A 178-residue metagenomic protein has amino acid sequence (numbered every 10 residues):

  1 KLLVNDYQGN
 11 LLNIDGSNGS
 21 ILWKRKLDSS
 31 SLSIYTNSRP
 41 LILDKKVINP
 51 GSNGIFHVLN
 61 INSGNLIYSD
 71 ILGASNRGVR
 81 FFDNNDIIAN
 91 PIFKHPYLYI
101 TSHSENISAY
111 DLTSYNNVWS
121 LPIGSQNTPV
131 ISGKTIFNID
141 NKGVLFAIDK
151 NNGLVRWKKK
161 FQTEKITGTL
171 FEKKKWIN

Functional and structural regions predicted by a protein language model:
K1, S20-D44, Y68-H95, N116-G133 (+1 more regions): Extracytoplasmic beta-rich repeat domains
L3, T135-N141, L145-F146: Acidic (E/D-rich), amphipathic helical modules within compact regulatory domains
D6-Y7, D44, G51-S52, H95 (+2 more regions): Structural signature of WD-repeat beta-propellers
I14, K24-K26, Y35, N49-N62 (+1 more regions): Surface loops at the rim/top face of extracytoplasmic beta-rich domains
D15-G19, N60-G64, D111-S114, D149-N152: Short loop/turn segments that connect beta-strands within beta-propeller blades
K46, I55, Y97, N106 (+3 more regions): Structural motif
